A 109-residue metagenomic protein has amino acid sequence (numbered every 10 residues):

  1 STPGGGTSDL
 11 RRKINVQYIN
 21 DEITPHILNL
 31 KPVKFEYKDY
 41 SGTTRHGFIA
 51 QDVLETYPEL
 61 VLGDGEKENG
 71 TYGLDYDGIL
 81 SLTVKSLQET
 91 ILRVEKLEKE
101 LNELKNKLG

Functional and structural regions predicted by a protein language model:
S1-Y18, E22: Small/polar residue-rich beta-strand/coil "junction" motifs that cap repeat-based extracellular fibers
S8, N15, E59, G63-G109: C-terminal intramolecular chaperone/auto-processing assembly modules
V16, I27-L30: A generic structural signal for nonpolar/aromatic side chains embedded in well-ordered alpha-helices
I23-H26, T83: Stable alpha-helical elements in mature extracytoplasmic
L30-Y40: Functional cleft and adjacent loop/helix regions within the main domain that mediate ligand binding or catalysis
R45-G47: Short, conserved beta-strand/beta-arch hydrophobic-aromatic motifs that form part of recognition grooves or interface
V53: Active-site-adjacent helical/loop segments in soluble small-molecule enzymes
